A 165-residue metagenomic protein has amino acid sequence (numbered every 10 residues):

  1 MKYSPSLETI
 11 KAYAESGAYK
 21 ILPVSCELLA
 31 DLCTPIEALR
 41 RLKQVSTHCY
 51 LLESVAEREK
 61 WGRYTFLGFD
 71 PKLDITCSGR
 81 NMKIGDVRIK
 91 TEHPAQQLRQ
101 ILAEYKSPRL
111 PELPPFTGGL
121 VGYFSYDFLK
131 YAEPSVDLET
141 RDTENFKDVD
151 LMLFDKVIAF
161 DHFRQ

Functional and structural regions predicted by a protein language model:
M1-Q165: Signature of the chorismate-utilizing enzyme
